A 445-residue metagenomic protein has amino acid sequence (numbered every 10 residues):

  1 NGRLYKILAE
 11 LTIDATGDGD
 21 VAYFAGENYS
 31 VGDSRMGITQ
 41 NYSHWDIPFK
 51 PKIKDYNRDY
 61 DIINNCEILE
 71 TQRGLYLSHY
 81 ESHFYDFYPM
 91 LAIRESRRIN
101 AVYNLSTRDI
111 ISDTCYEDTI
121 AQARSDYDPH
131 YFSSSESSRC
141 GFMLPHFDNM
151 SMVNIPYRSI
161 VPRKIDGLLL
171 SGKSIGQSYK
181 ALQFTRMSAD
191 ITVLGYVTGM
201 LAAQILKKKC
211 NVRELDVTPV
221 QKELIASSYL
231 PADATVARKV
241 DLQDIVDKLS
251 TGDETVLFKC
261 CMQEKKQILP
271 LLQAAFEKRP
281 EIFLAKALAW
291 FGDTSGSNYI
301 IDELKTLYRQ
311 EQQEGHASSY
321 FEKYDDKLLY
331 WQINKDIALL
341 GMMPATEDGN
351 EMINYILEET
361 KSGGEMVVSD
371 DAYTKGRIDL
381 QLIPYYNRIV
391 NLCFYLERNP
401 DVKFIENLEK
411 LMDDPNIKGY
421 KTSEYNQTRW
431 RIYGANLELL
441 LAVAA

Functional and structural regions predicted by a protein language model:
N1, A9, A15, K208-E214 (+5 more regions): Mature N-terminal, pre-catalytic/accessory segment of carbohydrate-active enzymes
N1-Y5, R279, F283-K286: Conserved, well-structured beta-alpha core segment at the onset of a catalytic domain
G2-L11, A15-V246, K266: Flavin (FAD/FMN)-binding glycine-rich loop and adjacent Rossmann-like elements that form
E10-T12, E397, D401: Beta-strand repeat scaffolds of extracellular/surface proteins
A22, A203, Q221, A285 (+5 more regions): Non-transmembrane alpha-helical segments in soluble domains of secreted/periplasmic/extracellular proteins
V236-D247, E264-E277, I282, D293-E322 (+3 more regions): Amphipathic alpha-helical scaffolding segments comprising HEAT/armadillo-like alpha-solenoid repeats
D253-E264, P270, A274, E281-T294 (+3 more regions): Structural detector for internal amphipathic alpha-helices that build alpha-solenoid repeat scaffolds
